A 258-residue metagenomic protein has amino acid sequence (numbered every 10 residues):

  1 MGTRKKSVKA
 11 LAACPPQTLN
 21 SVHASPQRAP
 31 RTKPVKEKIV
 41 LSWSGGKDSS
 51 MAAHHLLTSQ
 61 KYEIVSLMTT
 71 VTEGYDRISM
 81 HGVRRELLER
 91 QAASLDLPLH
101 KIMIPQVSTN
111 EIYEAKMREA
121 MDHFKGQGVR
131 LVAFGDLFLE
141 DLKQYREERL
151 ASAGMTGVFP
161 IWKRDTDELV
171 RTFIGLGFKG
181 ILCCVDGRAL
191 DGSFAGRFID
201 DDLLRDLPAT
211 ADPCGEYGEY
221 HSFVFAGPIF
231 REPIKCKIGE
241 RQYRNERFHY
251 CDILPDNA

Functional and structural regions predicted by a protein language model:
T3-P16, N20-A258: Nucleotide-activated chemistry modules centered on ATP-dependent adenylation/adenylyltransferase
